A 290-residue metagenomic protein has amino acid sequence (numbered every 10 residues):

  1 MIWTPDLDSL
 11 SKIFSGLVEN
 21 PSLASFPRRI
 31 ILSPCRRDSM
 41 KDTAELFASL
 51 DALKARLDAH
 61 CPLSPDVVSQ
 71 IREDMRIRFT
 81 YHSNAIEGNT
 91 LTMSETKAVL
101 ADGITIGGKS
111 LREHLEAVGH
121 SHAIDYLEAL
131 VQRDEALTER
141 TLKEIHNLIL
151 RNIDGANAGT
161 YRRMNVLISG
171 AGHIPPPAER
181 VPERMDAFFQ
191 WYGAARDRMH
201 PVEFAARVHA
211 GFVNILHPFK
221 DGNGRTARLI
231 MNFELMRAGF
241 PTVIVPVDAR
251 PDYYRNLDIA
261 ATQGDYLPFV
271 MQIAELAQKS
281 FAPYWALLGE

Functional and structural regions predicted by a protein language model:
W3-E290: FIC/Doc superfamily catalytic core
